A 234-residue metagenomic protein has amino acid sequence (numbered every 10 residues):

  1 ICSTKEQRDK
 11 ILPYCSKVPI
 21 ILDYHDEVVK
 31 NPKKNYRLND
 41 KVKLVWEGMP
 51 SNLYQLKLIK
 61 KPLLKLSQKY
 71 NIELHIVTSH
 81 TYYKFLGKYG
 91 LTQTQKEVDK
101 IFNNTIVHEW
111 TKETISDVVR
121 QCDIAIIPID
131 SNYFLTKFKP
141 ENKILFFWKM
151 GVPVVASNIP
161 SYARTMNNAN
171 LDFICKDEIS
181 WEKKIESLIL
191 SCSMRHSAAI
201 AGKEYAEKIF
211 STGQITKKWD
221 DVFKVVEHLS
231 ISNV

Functional and structural regions predicted by a protein language model:
I1-P32: Donor nucleotide-sugar binding/catalytic pocket of nucleotide-sugar-dependent glycosyltransferases
E6-R8, T81-Y82, I159-Y162, S180: Alpha-helix capping/helix-boundary segments
D23-N31, R37-R120: Conserved catalytic-core segment of nucleotide-activated headgroup transferases in glycan assembly
Y54, K112-R120, A125-K149, V155-R164: Nucleotide-sugar-dependent
N168-I179, S187-S193: Conserved acidic donor-binding segment of nucleotide-sugar-dependent glycosyltransferases
S193-K224: A charged, aromatic-enriched C-terminal amphipathic alpha-helix characteristic of glycosyltransferases across folds
H228-V234: Intrinsically disordered, low-complexity acidic/proline-/asparagine-rich linker or regulatory tail/stalk regions
